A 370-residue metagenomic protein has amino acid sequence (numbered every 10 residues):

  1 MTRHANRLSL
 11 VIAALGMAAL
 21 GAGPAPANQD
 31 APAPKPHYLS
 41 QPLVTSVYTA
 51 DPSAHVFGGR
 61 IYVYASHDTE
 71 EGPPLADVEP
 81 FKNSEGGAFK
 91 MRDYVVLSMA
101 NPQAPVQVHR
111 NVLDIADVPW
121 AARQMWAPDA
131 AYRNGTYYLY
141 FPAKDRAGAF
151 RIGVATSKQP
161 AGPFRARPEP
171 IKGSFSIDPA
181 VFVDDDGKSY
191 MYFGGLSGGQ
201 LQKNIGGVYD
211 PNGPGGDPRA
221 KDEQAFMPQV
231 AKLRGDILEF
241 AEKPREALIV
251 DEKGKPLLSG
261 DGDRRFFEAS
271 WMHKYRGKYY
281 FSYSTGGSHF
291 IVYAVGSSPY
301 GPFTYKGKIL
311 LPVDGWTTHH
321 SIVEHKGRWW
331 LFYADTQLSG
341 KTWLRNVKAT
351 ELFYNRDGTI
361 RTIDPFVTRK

Functional and structural regions predicted by a protein language model:
M1-V11: Bacterial N-terminal signal peptides that target proteins for export
S9-G21: Bacterial N-terminal signal peptides
G21-Q29: Signal peptide processing junction and immediate N-terminal pro/mature segment of secreted/exported proteins
N28-K370: Carbohydrate-active catalytic/glycan-binding domains of CAZyme proteins, especially the secreted or lumenal ectodomains
